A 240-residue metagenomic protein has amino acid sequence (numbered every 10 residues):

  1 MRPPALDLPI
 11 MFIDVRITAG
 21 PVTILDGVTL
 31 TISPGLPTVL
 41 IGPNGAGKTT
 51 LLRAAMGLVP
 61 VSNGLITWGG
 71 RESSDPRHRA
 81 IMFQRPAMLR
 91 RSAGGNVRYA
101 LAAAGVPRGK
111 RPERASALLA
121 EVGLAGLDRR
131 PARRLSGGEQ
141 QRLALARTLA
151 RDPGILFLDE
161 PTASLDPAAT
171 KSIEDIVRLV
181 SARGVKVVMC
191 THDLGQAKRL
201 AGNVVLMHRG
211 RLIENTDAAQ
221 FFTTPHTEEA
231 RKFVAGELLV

Functional and structural regions predicted by a protein language model:
M56: Helix-to-loop junction immediately C-terminal to a conserved catalytic motif
G109-L127: Conserved ABC ATPase "signature" region
P131-L135, E139: Conserved ABC ATPase signature
L156-D159: Catalytic Walker B motif of ABC-type/P-loop ATPase nucleotide-binding domains
P167-A169: Helix N-cap at the start of a conserved alpha-helix in ABC-type nucleotide-binding domains
T191-H192: H-loop/switch region of ABC-family ATPase nucleotide-binding domains
A197-R199: A short, surface-exposed alpha-helical micro-motif characterized by mixed small hydrophobic and charged/polar residues
